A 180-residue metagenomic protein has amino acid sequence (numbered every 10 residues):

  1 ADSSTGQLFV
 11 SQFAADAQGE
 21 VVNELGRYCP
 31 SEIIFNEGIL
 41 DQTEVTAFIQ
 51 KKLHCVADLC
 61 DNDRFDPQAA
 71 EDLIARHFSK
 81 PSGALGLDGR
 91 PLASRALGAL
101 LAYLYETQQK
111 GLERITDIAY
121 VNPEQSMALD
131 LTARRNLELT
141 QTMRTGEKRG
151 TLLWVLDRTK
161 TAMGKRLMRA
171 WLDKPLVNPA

Functional and structural regions predicted by a protein language model:
A1-A180: Charged catalytic and DNA/RNA-contacting regions of genome-maintenance and nucleic-acid-processing enzymes
